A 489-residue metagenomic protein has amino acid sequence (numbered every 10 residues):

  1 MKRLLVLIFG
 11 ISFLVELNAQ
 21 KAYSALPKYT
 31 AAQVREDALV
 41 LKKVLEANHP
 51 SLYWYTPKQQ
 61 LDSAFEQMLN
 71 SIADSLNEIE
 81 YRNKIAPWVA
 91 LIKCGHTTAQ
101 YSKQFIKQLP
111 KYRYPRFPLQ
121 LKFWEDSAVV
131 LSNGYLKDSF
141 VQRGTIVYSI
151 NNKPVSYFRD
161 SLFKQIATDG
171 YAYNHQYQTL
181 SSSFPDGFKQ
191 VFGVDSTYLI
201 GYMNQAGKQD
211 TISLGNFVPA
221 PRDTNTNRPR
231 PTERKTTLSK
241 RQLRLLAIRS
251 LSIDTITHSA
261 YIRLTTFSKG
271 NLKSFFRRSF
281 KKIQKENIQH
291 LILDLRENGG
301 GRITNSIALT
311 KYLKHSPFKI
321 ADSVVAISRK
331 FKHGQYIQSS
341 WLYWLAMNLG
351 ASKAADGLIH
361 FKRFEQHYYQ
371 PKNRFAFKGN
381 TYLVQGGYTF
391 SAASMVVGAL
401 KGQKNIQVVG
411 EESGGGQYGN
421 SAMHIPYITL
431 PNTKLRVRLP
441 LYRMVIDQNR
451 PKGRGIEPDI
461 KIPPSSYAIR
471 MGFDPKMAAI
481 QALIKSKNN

Functional and structural regions predicted by a protein language model:
M1-S24, L41: Bacterial Sec-dependent N-terminal signal peptides
K2, S12-V15, E286, H290-I292 (+1 more regions): Solvent-exposed, well-ordered amphipathic alpha-helical segments that flank/support binding or catalytic loops
R3, L121, H367-Y369: Assembly/interface hotspot detector across virion components, adhesins/toxins, and nucleic-acid enzymes
L7, K103, D169, Y177-Q178 (+2 more regions): Juxtamembrane/interface motifs at transmembrane-helix termini
Q20-L291, L295-G299, I303-V325, Q417 (+5 more regions): Flexible, low-complexity junctional segments that flank or bridge functional domains
I303-I469: Conserved acidic, small-residue-rich alpha-beta core segments centered on
